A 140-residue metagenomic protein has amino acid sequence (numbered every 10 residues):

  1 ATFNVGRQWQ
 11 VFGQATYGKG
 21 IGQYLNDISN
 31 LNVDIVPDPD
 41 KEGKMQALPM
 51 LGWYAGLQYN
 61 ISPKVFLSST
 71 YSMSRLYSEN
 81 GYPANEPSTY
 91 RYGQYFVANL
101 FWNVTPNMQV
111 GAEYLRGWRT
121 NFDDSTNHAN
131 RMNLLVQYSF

Functional and structural regions predicted by a protein language model:
A1-G6, F101, G111, N133: Transmembrane beta-barrel strand/turn architecture of Gram-negative outer membrane proteins
A1-Y90: Detector for outer-membrane/organellar transmembrane beta-barrel domains, recognizing the amphipathic beta-strand
F3-V5, Y59, W102, R116 (+1 more regions): Residue-level signature of outer-membrane beta-barrel architecture
V11-G13, L67-S69, A98, V110-A112 (+1 more regions): Transmembrane beta-strands of outer-membrane beta-barrel proteins
A47-L51, Y90-F96, T126-M132: Residues that define the transmembrane beta-barrel architecture of outer-membrane proteins
Y54, Q58, V97, N133-L135: Membrane-embedded beta-strand positions in outer-membrane beta-barrel channels/transporters
W102-V104, N127-F140: Outer-membrane beta-barrel "beta-signal"
